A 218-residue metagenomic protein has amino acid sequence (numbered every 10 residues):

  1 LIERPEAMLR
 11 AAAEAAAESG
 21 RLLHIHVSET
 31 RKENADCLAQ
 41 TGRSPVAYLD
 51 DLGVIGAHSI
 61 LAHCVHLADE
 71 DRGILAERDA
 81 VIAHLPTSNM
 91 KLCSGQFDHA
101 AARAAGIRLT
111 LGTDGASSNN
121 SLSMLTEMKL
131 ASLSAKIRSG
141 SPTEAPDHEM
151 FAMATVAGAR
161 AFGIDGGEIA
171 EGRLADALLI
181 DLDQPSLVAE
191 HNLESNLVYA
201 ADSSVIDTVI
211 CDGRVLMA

Functional and structural regions predicted by a protein language model:
L1-V81, C93-L109, T126: Histidine/acidic residue-rich metal-binding segments in metalloenzymes
E29, P86-M90, G115-S117: Short, acidic/turn-prone active-site loops that include or flank metal/cofactor- and phosphate-binding residues
V46, L197-V198: A conserved acidic, glycine/proline-rich C-terminal tail/linker
D51-H58, A100-Q184, V198-D202: His/Asp/Glu-enriched, well-ordered alpha-helical/loop segment that forms or immediately abuts the divalent-metal
P185-E190: Short, Lys/Arg- and Gly-enriched loop/turn segments at beta-strand edges
V209: Short aromatic-centered micro-motifs
